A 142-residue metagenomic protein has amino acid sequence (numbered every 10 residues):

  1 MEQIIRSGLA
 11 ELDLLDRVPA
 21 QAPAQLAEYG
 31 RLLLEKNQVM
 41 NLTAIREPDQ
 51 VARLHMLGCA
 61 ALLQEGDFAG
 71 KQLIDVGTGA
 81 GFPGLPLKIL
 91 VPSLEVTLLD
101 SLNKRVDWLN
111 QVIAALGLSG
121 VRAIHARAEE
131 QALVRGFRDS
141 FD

Functional and structural regions predicted by a protein language model:
M1-L42: N-terminal auxiliary segments of SAM/dcSAM-dependent transferases
D13-A20, P48, F68-Q72, R135-F137: Short, glycine- and charge-enriched coil/turn segments that flank and shape catalytic ligand pockets
R17, I45, V121-I124: A local structural micro-motif
A22-A27, L42-L63: Conserved SAM-binding loop and adjacent beta-strand
L57-D142: Conserved SAM/SAH cofactor-binding pocket of Class I
